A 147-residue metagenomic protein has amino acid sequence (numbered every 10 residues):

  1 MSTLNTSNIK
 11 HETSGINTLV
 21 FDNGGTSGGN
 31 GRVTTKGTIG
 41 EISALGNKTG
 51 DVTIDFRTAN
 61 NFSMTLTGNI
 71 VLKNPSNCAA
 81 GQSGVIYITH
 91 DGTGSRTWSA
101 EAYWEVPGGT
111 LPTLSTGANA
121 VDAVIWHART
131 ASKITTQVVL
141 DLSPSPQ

Functional and structural regions predicted by a protein language model:
M1-A59: Intrinsic low-complexity, repeat-rich intrinsically disordered segments enriched in small/flexible residues
M64-Q147: Acidic, glycine/polar-enriched metal-coordinating patches/loops that mediate binding to polyanionic ligands
